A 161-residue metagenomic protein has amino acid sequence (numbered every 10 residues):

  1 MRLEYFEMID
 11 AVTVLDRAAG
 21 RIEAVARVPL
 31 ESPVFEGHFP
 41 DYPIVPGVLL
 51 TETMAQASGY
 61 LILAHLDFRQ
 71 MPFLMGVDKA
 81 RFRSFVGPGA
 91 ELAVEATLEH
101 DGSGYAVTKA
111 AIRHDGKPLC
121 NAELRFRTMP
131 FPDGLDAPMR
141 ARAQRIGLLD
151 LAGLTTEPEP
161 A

Functional and structural regions predicted by a protein language model:
M1-L3, D67: Short aromatic-glycine motifs in intrinsically disordered, low-complexity regions
E4-V45, P160: Catalytic strand-loop segment that frames the active site of acyl-thioester-processing enzymes
F6-M8, L92, A106: Hydrophobic core residues within well-ordered beta-strands of beta-rich domains
D10-T13, D78, R83, T97-E99 (+1 more regions): Conserved positions in beta-strands of structured domains
R21, P88, T97-A161: HotDog/MaoC-like acyl-thioester-processing domains
A26, E95-L98: Short, hydrophobic/aromatic-enriched beta-strand segments in well-ordered soluble domains
F39-P46, L50-Y60, L74-M75: Compact, glycine-rich, soluble single-domain proteins
A57-A93, L119-E123, R127-M129: Hydrophobic beta-strand-centered segment that forms part of the acyl-chain substrate-binding groove
